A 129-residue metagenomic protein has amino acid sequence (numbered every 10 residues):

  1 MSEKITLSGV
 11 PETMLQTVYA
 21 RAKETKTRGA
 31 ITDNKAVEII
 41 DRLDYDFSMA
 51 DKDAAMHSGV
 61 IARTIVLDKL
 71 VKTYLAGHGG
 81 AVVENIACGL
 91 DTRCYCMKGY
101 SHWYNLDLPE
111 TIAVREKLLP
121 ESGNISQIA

Functional and structural regions predicted by a protein language model:
M1-I128: Rossmann-like AdoMet
